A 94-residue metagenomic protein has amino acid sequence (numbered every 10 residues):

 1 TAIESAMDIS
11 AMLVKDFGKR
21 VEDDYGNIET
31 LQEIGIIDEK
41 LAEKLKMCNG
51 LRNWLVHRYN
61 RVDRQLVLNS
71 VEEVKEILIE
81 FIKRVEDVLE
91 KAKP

Functional and structural regions predicted by a protein language model:
T1-P94: Solvent-exposed interaction patches of small proteins and small membrane subunits
